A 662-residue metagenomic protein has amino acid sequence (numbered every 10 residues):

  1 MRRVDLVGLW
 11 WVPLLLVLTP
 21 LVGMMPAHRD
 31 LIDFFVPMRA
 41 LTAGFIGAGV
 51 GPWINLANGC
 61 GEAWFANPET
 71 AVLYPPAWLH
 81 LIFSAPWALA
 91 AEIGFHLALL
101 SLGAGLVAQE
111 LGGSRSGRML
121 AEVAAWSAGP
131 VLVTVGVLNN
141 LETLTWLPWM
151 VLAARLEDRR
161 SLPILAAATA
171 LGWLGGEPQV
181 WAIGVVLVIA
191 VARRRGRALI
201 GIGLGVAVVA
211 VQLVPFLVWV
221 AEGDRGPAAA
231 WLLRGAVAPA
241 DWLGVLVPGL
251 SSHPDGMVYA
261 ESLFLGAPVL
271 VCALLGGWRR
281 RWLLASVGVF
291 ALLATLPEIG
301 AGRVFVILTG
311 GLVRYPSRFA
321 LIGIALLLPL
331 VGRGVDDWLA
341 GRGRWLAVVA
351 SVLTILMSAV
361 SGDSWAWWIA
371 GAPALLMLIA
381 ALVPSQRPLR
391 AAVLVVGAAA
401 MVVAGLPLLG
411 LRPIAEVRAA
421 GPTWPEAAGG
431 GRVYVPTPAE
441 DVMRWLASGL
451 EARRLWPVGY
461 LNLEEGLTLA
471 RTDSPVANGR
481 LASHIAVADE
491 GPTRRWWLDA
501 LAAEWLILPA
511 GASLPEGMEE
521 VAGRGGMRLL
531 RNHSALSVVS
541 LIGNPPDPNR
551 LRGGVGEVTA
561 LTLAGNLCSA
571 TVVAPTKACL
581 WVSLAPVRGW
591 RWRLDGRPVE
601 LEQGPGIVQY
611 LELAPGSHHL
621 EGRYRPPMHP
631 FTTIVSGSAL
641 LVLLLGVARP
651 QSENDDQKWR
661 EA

Functional and structural regions predicted by a protein language model:
R3-A63, D224, L265, V271 (+2 more regions): Hydrophobic alpha-helical membrane-insertion signals
L16, A98-L111, S116-R193, G201-L217 (+3 more regions): Membrane-embedded helix bundles of polyisoprenyl
L21-L111, S116-P148, A240-Y259, G466 (+2 more regions): Active-site lumenal/periplasmic loops and adjacent helix-entry segments of GT-C-fold, multi-pass membrane
V36-W53, G205-G276, R303-L321, A420-E426 (+1 more regions): Periplasmic/ER-lumenal interhelical loops and adjacent helix-loop junctions in multi-pass membrane proteins
F65-E69, E92-F95, A124-P148, L174-I183 (+3 more regions): Membrane-interface micro-motifs in multi-pass membrane enzymes
T143-T145, A153-R160, A166-A170, G176-V180 (+5 more regions): Contiguous transmembrane helix-bundle modules in multi-pass membrane proteins
V396-V417, T423-L501, R524-V555, P586-R588 (+1 more regions): Extracytoplasmic/lumenal acceptor-recognition loop(s) of multi-pass membrane glycoenzymes
G525, P545-D656: Active-site-proximal, structured, solvent-exposed surfaces of multi-pass membrane proteins that position macromolecular
